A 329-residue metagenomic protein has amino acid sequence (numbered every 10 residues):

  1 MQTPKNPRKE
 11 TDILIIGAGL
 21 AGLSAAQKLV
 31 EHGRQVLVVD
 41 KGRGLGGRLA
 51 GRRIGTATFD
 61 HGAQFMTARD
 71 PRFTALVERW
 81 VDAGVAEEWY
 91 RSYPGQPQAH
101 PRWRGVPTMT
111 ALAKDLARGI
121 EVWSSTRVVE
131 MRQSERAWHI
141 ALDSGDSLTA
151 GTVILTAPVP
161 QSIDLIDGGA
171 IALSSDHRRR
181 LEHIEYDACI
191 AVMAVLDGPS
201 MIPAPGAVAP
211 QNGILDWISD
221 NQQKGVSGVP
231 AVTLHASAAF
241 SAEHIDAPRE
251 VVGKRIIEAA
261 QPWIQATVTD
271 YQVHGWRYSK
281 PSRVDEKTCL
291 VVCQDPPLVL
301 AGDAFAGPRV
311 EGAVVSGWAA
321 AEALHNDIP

Functional and structural regions predicted by a protein language model:
K9-T11, D143-T152: Core beta-strand elements of the Rossmann-like FAD/NAD(P) dinucleotide-binding domain in flavoenzyme oxidoreductases
T11-V38, A321-H325: N-terminal Rossmann-like FAD-binding beta1-loop-alpha1 element of flavoenzymes
V30-I54: Glycine-rich FAD pyrophosphate-binding loop
G46, G151-P205, A266: Central helical "cap/lid" subdomain
F65-R69, Y90, P94-D115, D246-V252: Short beta-strand to alpha-helix junction loop
S124-H139: A conserved short coil-to-beta-strand element within the FAD-binding core of flavoproteins
M193-H244, V251, R255-I264: Active-site substrate-recognition segment that forms the wall of the catalytic cavity or substrate channel
K254-P296: Flavin (FAD/FMN) cofactor-binding core of flavoprotein oxidoreductases
